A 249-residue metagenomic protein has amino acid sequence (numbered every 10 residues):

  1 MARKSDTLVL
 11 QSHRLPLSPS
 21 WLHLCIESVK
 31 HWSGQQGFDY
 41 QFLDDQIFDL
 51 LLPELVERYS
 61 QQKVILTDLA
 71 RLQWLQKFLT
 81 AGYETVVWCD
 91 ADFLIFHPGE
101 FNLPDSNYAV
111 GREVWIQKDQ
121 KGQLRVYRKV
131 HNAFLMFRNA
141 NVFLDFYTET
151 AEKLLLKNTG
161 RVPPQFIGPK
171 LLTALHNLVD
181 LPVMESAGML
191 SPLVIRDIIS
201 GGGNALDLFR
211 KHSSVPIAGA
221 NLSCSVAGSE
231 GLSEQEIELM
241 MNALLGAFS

Functional and structural regions predicted by a protein language model:
M1-S60, T67, R138-V142, G160-R161 (+3 more regions): N-terminal anchoring/stem segment of glycosyltransferases
R3, V87-C89, R128-K129, F166: A short, structural micro-pattern
T7, A91, A133: Residue-level detector of short, conserved catalytic/binding motifs and their immediate flanks
S12-H13, S20-W21, I95-S200: Glycogenin-like
H31, Q73-K77, A81, A133 (+2 more regions): Residue-level signal for well-ordered alpha-helical scaffold segments within enzymatic catalytic domains
F38, A91, L181: Short glycine/serine/threonine/alanine-rich loop segments
Q46-I47, D92, L190: Conserved beta-strand edge residues that scaffold enzyme active sites
V64-Q117: GT-A fold catalytic core of metal-dependent nucleotide-sugar glycosyltransferases, centered on the diacidic
